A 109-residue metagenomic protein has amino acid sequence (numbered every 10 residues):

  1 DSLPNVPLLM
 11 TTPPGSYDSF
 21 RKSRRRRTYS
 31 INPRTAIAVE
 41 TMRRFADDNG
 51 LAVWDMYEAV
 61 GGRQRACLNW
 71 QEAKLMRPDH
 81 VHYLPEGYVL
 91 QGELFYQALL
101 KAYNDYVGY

Functional and structural regions predicted by a protein language model:
D1-S16, E40: Conserved, well-ordered alpha-helix/loop/beta-strand core segments that scaffold catalytic motifs
S16-Y109: Catalytic His-Asp segment of secreted/periplasmic serine-dependent ester chemistry enzymes
